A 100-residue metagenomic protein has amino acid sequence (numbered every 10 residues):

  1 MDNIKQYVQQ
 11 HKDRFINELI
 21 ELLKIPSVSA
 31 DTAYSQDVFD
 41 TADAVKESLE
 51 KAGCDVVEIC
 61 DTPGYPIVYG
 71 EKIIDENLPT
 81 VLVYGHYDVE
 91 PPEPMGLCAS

Functional and structural regions predicted by a protein language model:
D2-S100: Acidic/His- and Gly-rich active-site-bordering loop/insert found across diverse amide/peptide-bond hydrolases
